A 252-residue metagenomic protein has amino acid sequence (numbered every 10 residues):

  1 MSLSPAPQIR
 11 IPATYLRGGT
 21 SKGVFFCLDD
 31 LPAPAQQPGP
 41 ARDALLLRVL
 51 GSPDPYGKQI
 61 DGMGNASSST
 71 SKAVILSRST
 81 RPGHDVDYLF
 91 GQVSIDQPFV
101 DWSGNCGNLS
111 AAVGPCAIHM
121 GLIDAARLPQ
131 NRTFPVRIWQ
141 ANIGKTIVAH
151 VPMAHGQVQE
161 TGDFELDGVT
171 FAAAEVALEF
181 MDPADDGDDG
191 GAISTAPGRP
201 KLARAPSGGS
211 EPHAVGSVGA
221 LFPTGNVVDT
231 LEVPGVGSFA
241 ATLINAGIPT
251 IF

Functional and structural regions predicted by a protein language model:
M1-F252: A glycine-rich beta-to-alpha transition motif near the start of alpha/beta enzyme domains, typified by
